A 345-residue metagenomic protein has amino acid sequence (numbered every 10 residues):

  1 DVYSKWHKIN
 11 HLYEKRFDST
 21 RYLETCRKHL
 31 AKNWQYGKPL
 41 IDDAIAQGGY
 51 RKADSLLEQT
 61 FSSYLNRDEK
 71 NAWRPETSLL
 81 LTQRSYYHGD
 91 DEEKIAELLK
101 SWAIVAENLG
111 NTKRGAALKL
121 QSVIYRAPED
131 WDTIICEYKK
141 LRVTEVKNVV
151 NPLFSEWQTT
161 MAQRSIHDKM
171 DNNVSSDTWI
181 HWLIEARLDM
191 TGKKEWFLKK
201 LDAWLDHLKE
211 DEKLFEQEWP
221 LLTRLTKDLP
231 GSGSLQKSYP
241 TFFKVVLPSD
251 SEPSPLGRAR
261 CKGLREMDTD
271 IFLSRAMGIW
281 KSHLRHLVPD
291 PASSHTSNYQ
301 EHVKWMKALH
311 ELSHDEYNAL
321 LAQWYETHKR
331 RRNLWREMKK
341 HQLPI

Functional and structural regions predicted by a protein language model:
D1-I345: Eukaryote-biased, non-catalytic alpha-solenoid scaffold regions
